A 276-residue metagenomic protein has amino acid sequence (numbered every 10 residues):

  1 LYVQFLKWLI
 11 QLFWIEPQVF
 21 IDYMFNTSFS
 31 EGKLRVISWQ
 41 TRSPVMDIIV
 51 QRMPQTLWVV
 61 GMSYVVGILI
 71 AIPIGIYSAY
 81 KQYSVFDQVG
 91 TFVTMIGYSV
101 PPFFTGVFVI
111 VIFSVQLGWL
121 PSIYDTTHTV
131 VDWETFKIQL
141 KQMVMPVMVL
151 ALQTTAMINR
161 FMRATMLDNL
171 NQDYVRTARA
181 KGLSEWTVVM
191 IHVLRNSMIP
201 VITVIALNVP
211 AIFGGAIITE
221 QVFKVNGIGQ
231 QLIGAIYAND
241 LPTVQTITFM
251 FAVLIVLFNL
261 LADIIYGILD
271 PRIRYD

Functional and structural regions predicted by a protein language model:
L1-L69: An internal, D/E-rich "acidic patch" concept
L1-P17, V45, I49, V85 (+6 more regions): Hydrophobic alpha-helical segments of integral membrane proteins, encompassing both true transmembrane helices
Y2-Q4, Q18-Y23, I37-S38, T105-G106 (+4 more regions): Short, hydrophobic secondary-structure boundary micro-motifs
V3, V50, T91, S122 (+2 more regions): Phosphate-coordinating loops and pocket residues in cytosolic domains that bind phosphorylated ligands
K7, Q11-L12, V93-I123, V149-T155: Membrane-water interface segments at the C-terminal ends of transmembrane alpha-helices in multi-pass inner-membrane
M53-W58, M62-F86, P102, V115 (+1 more regions): Alpha-helical transmembrane segments of integral membrane proteins, especially multi-pass inner/plasma-membrane
